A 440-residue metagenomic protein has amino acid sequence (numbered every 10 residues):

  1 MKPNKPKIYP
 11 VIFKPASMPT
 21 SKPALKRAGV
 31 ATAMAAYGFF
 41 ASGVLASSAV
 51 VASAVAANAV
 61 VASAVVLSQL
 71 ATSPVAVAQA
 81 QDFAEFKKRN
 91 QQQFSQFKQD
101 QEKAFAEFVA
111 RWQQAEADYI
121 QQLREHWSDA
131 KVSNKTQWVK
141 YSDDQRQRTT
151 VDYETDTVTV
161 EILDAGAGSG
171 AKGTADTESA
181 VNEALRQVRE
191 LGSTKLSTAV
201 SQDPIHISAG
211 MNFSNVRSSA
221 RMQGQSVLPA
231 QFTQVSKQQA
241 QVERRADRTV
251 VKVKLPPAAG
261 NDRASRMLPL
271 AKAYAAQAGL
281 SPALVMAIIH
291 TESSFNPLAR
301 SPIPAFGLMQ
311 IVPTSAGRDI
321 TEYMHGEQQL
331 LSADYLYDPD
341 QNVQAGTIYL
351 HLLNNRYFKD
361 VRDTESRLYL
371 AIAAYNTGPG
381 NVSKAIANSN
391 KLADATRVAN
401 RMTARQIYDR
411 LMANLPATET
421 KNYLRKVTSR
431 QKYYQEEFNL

Functional and structural regions predicted by a protein language model:
K2-P15, P19-K22, K26-R27, Y37-G38 (+6 more regions): Cell-wall glycan-active module
A259-D262, A333-V343, T418-E419: Active-site metal-coordination segments of metallo-dependent hydrolases
K272, G279-R300, I311-V312, G346-T347 (+2 more regions): Short, functionally critical alpha-helical segments immediately adjacent to catalytic or ligand/cofactor-binding
S293-P302, R318, T377-S389: Secretory-pathway/luminal and periplasmic proteins that interact with or process carbohydrate-rich
P302-Q329, Q341-N354, R401-M402, V427: Substrate-binding/active-site groove segments that recognize and process beta-1,4-linked N-acetyl-hexosamine
L330-A333, E365: Active-site loop and adjoining helix of the penicillin-binding protein/serine DD-peptidase-beta-lactamase fold
N342-L392: Catalytic and binding regions of secreted/periplasmic enzymes and modules that target cell-wall glycans
